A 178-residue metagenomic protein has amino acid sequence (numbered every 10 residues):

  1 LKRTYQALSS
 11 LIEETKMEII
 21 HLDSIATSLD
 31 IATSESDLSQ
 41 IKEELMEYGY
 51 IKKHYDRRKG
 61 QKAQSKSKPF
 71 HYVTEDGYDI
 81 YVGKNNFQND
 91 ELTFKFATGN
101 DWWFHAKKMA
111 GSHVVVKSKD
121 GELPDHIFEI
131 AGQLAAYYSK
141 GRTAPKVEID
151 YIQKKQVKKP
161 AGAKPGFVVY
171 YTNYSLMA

Functional and structural regions predicted by a protein language model:
Y5, A26, D30, A135 (+1 more regions): Conserved NTP-handling cores and scaffolds of large molecular machines
L11-K16, P145-I149: Flexible, glycine/charged-enriched surface loops at secondary-structure junctions
E13-D79: Coiled-coil termination/hinge junctions
I51-A178: Duplex nucleic acid-engaging cores and interfaces of nucleic-acid transaction enzymes
